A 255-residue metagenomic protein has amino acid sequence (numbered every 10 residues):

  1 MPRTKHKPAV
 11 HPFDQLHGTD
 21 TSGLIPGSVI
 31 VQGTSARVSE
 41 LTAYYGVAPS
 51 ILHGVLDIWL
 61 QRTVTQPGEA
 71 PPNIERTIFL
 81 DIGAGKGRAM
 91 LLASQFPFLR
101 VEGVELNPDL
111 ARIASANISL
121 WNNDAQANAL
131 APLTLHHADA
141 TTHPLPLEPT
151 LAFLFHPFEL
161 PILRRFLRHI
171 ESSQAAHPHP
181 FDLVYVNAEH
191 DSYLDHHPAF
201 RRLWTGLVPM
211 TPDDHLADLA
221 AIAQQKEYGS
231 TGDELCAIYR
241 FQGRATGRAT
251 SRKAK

Functional and structural regions predicted by a protein language model:
M1-E75: S-adenosyl-L-methionine
R76-G85: Conserved class I S-adenosyl-L-methionine
G87-L91: Glycine-rich SAM-binding Motif I of class I
R100-E105: Conserved SAM-binding motif I beta-strand of class I
P108-D109: Helix N-cap at the beta1-alpha1 junction of Rossmann-like dinucleotide-binding domains, i.e., the first residues
R112-L147: S-adenosyl-L-methionine
L135-H179: Active-site segment flanking the S-adenosylmethionine/decSAM binding pocket in AdoMet-dependent transferases
P161-G243: C-terminal substrate-binding/active-site "lid" region of AdoMet-derived donor-dependent transferases
